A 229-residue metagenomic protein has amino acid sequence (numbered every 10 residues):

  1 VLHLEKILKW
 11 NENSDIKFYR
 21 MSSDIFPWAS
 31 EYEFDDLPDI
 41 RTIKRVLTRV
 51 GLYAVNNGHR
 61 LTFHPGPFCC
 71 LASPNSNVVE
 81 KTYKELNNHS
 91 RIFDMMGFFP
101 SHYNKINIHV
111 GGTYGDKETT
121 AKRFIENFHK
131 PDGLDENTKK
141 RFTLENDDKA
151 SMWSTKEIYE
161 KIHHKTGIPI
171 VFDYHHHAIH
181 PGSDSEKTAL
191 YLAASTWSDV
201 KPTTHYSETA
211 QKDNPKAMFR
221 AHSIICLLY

Functional and structural regions predicted by a protein language model:
V1-N57: N-terminal pre-domain/capping segments
D39-K165, P169: Active-site acidic/histidine proton-transfer and metal-coordination neighborhood in alpha/beta enzyme cores
E80-Y83, F172, I179-A210: A short alpha/beta connector and helix-capping loop motif
A121-I125, K156-E157, D184-Y191, R220-S223: Charged helix-capping and loop-helix junction motifs
D148, H175-H176: Catalytic metal-binding/acid-base residues of hydrolase active sites
S151-S154, A178-G182, K212-P215: Short acidic/glycine-rich loop or secondary-structure boundary segments that cap or lie
Y229: Conserved small/polar residues in nucleotide/adenosyl-binding loops
